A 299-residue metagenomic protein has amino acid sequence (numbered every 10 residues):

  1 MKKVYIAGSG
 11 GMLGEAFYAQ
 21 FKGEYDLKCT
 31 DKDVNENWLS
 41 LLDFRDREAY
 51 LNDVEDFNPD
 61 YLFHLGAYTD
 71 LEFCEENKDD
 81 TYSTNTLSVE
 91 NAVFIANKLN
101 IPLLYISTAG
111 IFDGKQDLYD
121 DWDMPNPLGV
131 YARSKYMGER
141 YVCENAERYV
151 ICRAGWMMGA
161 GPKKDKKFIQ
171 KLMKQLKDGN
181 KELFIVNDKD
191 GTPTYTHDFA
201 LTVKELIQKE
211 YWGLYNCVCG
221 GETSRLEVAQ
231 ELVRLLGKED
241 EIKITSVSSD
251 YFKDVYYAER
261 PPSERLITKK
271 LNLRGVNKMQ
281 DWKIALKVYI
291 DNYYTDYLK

Functional and structural regions predicted by a protein language model:
K3-E24: N-terminal Rossmann NAD(P)H-binding glycine-rich loop of SDR-like oxidoreductase domains
K32-D46: Rossmann-fold cofactor-recognition segment
F44-T84: NAD(P)H-binding glycine-rich loop region in Rossmannoid oxidoreductase-like domains and their noncatalytic homologs
E76-L104: NAD(P)-cofactor binding segment of oxidoreductase domains
S83, L87-N91, I111-C152, W156-M158 (+1 more regions): Catalytic helix-loop patch of NAD(P)-dependent Rossmann-fold dehydrogenases
R140-G191, H197-K204: NAD(P)-dependent short-chain dehydrogenase/reductase
T202, K209-Y256, Y297-L298: Mid/C-terminal beta-alpha module of Rossmann-like enzyme folds, strongest in SDR-family dehydrogenases/epimerases
S224-Q230, S248-L298: Conserved C-terminal active-site "lid" loop/helix of NAD(P)H-dependent oxidoreductases that clamps the redox cofactor
